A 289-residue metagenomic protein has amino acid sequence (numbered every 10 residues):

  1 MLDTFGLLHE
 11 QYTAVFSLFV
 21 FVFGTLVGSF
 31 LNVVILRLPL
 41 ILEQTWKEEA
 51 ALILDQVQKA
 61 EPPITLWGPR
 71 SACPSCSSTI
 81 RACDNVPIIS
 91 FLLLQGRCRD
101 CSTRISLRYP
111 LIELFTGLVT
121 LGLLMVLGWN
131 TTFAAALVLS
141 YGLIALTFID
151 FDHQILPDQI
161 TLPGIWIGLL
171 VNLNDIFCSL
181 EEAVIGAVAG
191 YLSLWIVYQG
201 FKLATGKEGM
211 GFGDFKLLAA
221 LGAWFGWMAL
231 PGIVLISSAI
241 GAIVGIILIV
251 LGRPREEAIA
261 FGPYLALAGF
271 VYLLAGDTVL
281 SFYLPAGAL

Functional and structural regions predicted by a protein language model:
L2-L26, T120, L124, L169-I176 (+1 more regions): Hydrophobic alpha-helical transmembrane segments
L7-L8, V20, T132-I240, S281-L289: Functional transmembrane core segments of multi-pass inner-membrane proteins
V22-L36: Hydrophobic alpha-helical membrane-embedded segments
L31, I35, V119, L123 (+8 more regions): Alpha-helical membrane-inserting segments
N32-R37, Q95-D100, L143-H153, I196-E208 (+1 more regions): C-terminal ends of transmembrane helices
R37-R108: Membrane-proximal soluble regions of multi-pass membrane proteins
S106-L114, D158: Select subsegments of transmembrane alpha-helices in polytopic membrane proteins, especially boundary-proximal
F212-G213, I246-V271: Interfacial loop-to-transmembrane junctions
